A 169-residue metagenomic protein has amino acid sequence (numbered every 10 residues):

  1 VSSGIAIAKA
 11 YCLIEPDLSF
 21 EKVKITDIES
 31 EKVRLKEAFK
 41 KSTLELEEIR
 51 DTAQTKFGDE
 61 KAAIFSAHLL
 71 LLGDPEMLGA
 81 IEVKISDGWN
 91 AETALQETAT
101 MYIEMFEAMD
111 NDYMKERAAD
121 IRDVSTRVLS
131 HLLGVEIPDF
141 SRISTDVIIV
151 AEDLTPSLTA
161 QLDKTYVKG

Functional and structural regions predicted by a protein language model:
V1-G169: Non-catalytic, soluble scaffold/interaction modules
